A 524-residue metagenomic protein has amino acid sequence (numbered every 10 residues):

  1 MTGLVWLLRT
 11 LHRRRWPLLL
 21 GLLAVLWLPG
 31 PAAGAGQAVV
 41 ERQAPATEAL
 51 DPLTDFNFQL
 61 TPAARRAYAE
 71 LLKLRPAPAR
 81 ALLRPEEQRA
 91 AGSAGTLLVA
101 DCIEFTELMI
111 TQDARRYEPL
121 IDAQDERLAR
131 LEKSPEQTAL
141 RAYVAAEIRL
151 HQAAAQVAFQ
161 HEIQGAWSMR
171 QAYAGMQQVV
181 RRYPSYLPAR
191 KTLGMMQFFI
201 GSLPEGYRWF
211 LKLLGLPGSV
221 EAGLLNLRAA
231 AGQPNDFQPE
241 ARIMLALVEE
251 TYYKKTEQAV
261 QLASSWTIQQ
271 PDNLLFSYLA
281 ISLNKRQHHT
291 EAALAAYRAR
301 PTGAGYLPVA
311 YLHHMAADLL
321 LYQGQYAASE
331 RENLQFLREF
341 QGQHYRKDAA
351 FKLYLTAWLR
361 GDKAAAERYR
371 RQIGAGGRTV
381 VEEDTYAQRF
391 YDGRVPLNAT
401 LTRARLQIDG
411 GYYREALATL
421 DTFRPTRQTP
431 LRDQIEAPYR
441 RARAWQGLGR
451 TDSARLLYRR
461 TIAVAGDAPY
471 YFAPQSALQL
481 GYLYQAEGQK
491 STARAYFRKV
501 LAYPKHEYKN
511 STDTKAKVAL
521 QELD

Functional and structural regions predicted by a protein language model:
L50-T54, P85-A91, R182, K212-P217 (+9 more regions): Solenoid-like repeat scaffolds
D51, F56-P62, E70, L74-R80 (+1 more regions): Short coil/linker segments at helix-helix boundaries
N57-A63, T138-A139, P204-E205, N235-I243 (+8 more regions): Generic helix N-cap/helix-start motif at coil->alpha-helix transitions
P62-R75, N398-E415: Alpha-helical segment of the N-proximal tetratricopeptide repeat
Y68, C102, M109, E147 (+12 more regions): Residue-level recognition of tetratricopeptide repeat
L74, Q160, Y253-K254, H288 (+5 more regions): Residue-level detector of the short coil/turn that links helix A to helix B within each tetratricopeptide repeat
L82-R84, R116-L131, Q164-Q171, G175 (+8 more regions): Alpha-helical repeat scaffolds
G92-L98, R130-L131, P135-R141, R181 (+9 more regions): Boundary/linker segments of alpha-helical solenoid repeat arrays
